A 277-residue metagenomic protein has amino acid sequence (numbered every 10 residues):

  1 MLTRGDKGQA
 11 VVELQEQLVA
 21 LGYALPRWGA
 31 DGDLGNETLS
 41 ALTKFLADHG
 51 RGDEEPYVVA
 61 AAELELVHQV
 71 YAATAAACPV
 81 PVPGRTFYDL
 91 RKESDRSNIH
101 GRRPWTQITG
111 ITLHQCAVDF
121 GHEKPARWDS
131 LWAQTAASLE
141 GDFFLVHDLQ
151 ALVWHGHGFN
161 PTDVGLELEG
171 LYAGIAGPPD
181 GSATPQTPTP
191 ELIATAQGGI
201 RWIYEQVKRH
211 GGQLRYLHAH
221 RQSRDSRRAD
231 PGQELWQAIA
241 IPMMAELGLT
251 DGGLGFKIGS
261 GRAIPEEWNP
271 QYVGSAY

Functional and structural regions predicted by a protein language model:
L2-Y71, R215: Short acidic, glycine/serine/threonine-rich helix-capping segments at coil-helix boundaries
A10, Q69-N160, A276: N-terminal catalytic cores of peptidoglycan-degrading enzymes
L14, H157-I175: Short coil-to-beta-strand
G22, L46, A117, G170-Y172: Short, histidine-centered active-site or binding-site loop motifs used for metal coordination, general acid-base
A47, D53-S94, H100, W105 (+1 more regions): Basic/polar, cationic surfaces and motifs that engage anionic cell-wall and phosphate/carboxylate ligands
G110, D163-G165, Y216-H218: Structural preference for beta-strand elements that scaffold enzyme active sites
Q115, L168, A219-R221: A cross-domain feature marking catalytic cores of carbohydrate-active enzymes and several ubiquitous metabolic/repair
D119, Y172-G174, D225: Feature marks short, surface-exposed loop/turn motifs that line or immediately flank catalytic pockets and channel
